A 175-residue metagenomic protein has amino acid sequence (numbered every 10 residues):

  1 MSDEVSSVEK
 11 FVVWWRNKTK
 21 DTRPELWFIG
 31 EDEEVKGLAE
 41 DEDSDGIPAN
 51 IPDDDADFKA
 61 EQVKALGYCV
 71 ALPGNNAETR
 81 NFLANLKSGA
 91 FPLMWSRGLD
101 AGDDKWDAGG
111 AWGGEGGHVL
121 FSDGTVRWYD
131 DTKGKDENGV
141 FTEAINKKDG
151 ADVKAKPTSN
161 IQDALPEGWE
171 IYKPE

Functional and structural regions predicted by a protein language model:
M1-E175: Short, well-structured segments within or immediately adjacent to enzyme catalytic domains that line ligand-binding
